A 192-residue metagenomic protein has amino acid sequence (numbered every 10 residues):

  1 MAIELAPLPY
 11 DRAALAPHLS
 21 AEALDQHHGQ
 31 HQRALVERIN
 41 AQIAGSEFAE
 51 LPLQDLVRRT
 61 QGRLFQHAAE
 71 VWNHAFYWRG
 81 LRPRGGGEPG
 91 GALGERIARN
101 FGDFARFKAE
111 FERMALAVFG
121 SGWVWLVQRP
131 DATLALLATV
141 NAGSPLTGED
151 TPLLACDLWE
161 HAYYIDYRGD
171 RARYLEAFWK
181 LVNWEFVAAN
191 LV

Functional and structural regions predicted by a protein language model:
M1-V192: Feature for soluble, non-membrane regions of globular proteins
